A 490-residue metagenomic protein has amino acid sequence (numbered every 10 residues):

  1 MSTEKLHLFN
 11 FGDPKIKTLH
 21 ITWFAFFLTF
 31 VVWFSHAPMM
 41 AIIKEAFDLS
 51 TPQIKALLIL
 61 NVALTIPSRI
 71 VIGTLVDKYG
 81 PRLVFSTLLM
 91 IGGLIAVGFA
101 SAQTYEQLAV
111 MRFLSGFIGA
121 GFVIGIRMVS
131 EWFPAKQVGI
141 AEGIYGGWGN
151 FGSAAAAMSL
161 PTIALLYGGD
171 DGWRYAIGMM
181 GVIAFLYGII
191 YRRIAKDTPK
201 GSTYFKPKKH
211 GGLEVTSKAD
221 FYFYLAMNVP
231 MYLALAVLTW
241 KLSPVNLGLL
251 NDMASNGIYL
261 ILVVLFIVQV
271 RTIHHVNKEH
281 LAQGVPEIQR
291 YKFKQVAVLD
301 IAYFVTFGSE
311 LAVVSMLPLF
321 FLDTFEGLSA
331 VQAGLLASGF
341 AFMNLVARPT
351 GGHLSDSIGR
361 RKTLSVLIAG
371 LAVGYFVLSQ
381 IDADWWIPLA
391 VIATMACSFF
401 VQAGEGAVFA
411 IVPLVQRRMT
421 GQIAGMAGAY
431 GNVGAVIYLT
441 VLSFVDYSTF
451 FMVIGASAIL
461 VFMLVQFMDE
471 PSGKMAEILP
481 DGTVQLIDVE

Functional and structural regions predicted by a protein language model:
K17-T51, P67, I72, A156 (+1 more regions): Extracytoplasmic
H36-M40, N228-G257, K294-S338: Extracytoplasmic gate region of multi-pass secondary transporters
D48, G80, S101-E106, I118 (+3 more regions): Helix-breaking motifs and short loop linkers at transmembrane-helix boundaries and internal kinks in secondary membrane
K78-L89, D356-A369: Cytoplasmic membrane-interface "Motif A"-like loop-to-helix N-cap segments of 12-TM Major Facilitator Superfamily
M90-Q103, G370-D384: C-terminal ends and interior cores of transmembrane alpha-helices in multi-pass membrane transporters/permeases
A120-P134, Q402-Q416: Intracellular juxtamembrane helix-capping segments at the cytosolic ends of symmetry-related transmembrane helices
G139-A164, G425-Y438: Glycine-rich segments within core transmembrane alpha-helices of 12-TM secondary carriers
V182-Y204, M231-P244, Y259-K278, V461-E470: C-terminal membrane-cytosol helix-exit motif in multi-pass small-molecule transporters
